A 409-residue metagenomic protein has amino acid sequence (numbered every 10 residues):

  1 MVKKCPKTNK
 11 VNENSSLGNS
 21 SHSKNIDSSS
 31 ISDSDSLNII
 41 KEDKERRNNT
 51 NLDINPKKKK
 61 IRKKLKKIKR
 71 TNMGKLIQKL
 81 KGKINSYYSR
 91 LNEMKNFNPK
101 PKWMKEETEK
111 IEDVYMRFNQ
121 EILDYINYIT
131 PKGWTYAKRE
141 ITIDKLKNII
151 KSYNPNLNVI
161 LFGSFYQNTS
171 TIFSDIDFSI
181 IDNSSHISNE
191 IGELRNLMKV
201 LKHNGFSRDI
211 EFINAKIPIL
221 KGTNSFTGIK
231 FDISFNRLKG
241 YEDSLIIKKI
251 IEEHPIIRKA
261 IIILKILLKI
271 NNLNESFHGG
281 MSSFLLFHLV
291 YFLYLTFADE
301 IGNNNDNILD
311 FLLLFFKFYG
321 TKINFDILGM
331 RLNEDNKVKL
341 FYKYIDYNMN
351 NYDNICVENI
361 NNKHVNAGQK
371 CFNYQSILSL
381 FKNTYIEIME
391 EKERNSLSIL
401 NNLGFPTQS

Functional and structural regions predicted by a protein language model:
M1-L161, Q167-F173, H186-G192, L238 (+2 more regions): N-terminal regions immediately upstream of nucleotidyltransferase
P99-K105, M116-N119, F292-S409: Pol beta-like nucleotidyltransferase catalytic core
R117, E121, I141, K145 (+6 more regions): Acidic, Ser/Thr-rich intrinsically disordered and amphipathic helical segments
K145-K147, F162-Q167, G205-R208, K216-I219 (+1 more regions): Eukaryotic intrinsically disordered and solvent-exposed regulatory patches
Y153-N158, Q167, I172-F178, F206-D209 (+2 more regions): Core residues of folded domains in eukaryotic genome-function proteins
F162-Q167, S179-N183, I213-A215, T223-S225 (+3 more regions): Structured beta-strand/turn binding interfaces of compact recognition modules in eukaryotic regulators
L194-Y241: Conserved catalytic core of two-metal-ion nucleotidyltransferases
L245-L285: Basic, alpha-helical interaction scaffolds
